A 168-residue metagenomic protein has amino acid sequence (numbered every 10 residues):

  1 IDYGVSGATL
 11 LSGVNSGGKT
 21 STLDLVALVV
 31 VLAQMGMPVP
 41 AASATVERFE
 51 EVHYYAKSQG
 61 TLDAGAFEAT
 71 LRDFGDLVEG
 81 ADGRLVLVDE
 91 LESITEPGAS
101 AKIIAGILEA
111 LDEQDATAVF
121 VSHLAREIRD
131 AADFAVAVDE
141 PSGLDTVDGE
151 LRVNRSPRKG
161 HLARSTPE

Functional and structural regions predicted by a protein language model:
D2-S6: Phosphate-binding P-loop
L11: Hydrophobic anchor at the beta1->P-loop junction of P-loop NTPases
G18-T20: Conserved lysine of the Walker
T22-D24, L28: Post-Walker A alpha-helix
L28-A42, E113-Q114: Post-Walker A helix-loop "phosphate-sensing" segment adjacent to the P-loop in P-loop NTPases
A42-A56, L85: Short helix-loop-beta-strand segments that form the rim/entrance of peptidase-like active sites
S58-V78: Short glycine-rich substrate-engagement loop in P-loop NTPases that contacts/grips substrate
R72-E168: C-terminal lobe/lid and adjacent interdomain/linker elements of RecA-like ASCE P-loop ATPase modules
